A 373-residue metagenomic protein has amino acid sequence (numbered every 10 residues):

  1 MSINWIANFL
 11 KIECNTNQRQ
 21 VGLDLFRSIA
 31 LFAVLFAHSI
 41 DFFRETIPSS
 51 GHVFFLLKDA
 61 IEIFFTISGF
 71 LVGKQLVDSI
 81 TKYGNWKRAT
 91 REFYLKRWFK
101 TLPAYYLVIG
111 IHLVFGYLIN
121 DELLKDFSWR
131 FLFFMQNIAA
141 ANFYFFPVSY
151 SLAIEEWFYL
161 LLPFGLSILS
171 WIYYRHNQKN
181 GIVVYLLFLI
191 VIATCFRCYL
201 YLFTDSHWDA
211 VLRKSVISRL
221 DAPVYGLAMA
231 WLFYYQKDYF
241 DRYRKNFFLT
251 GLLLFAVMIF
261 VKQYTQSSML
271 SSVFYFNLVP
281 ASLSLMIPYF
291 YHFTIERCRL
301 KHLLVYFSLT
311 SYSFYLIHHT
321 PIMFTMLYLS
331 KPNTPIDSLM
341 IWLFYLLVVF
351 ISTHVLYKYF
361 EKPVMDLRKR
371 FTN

Functional and structural regions predicted by a protein language model:
S2-A7, R91-R97, T101-I154, L189 (+2 more regions): Membrane-interface helix-loop-helix regions
S2-G22, F36-K58, V72-T90, V114 (+5 more regions): Alpha-helical transmembrane segments in multi-pass integral membrane proteins
V21, E62, A89, F93 (+7 more regions): Amphipathic alpha-helical recognition patches that constitute DNA-binding helices
D24, S28-L31, E62, S68 (+6 more regions): Residues within membrane-spanning alpha-helices of integral membrane proteins, especially the hydrophobic core/packing
F26, A33-F36, I63-F65, L71 (+8 more regions): Hydrophobic residues within membrane-embedded alpha-helical segments of Major Facilitator Superfamily
A30-A33, A37-I40, I61, S68 (+5 more regions): Membrane-embedded alpha-helical transmembrane segments of multi-pass integral membrane proteins
V34, F65-L71, I109-H112, I190-R197 (+2 more regions): Helical transmembrane-bundle signal
T101, I138-L187, R213-L220, A230-Y234: Hydrophobic alpha-helical segments with transmembrane-like composition
